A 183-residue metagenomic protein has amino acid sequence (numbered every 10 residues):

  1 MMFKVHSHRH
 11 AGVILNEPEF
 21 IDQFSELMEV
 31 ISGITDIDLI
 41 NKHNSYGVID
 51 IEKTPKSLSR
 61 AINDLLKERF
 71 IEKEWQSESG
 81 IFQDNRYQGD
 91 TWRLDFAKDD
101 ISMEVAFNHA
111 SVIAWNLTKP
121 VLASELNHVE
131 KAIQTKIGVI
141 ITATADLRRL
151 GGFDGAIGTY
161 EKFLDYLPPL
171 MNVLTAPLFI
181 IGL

Functional and structural regions predicted by a protein language model:
M1: Interfaces and regulatory segments of ATP-dependent nucleotide/adenylate/phosphodiester-chemistry enzymes
S7-D84: Acidic-basic catalytic patches of nuclease active cores, encompassing PD-(D/E)XK and other metal-cofactor nuclease
R60-K98, S111-T118, L122-E125: Active-site metal-binding core of divalent-cation-utilizing nuclease and nuclease-like domains
V105-A106, I141-A143: Short His-Asn-centered micro-motif
V105-K119, R149-G151, G155: Active-site-adjacent loop/helix micro-motif of nuclease/hydrolase catalytic cores
E125-Q134, P168-V173: Arginine/glycine-rich "motif VI" loop of SF2 helicases in the C-terminal RecA-like domain
T142-L183: Domain-level recognition of nuclease-like catalytic cores that cleave nucleotide substrates
